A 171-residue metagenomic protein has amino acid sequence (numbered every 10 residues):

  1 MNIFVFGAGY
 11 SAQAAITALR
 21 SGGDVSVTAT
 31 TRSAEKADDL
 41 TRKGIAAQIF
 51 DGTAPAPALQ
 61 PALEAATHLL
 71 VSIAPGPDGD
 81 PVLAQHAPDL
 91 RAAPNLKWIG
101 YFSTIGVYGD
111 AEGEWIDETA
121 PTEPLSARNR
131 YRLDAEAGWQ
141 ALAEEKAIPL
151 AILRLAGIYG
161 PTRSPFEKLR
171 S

Functional and structural regions predicted by a protein language model:
I3-A8: Conserved N-terminal Rossmann-fold NAD(P)-binding element of oxidoreductases
A12-Q13: N-terminal Rossmann-fold NAD(P) dinucleotide-binding loop
T28-A34, D51-T53, G157: N-terminal Rossmann-fold cofactor-binding loop
K43-A66: Conserved Rossmann-fold cofactor-binding substructure of NAD(P)-dependent oxidoreductases
A62-Y101, D134-A137: NAD(P)-cofactor binding segment of oxidoreductase domains
A87-A127: Conserved Rossmann-fold NAD(P)-dependent oxidoreductase catalytic core, especially the SDR/UDP-sugar
E112-I152: Catalytic helix-loop patch of NAD(P)-dependent Rossmann-fold dehydrogenases
A143-S171: NAD(P)-dependent short-chain dehydrogenase/reductase
